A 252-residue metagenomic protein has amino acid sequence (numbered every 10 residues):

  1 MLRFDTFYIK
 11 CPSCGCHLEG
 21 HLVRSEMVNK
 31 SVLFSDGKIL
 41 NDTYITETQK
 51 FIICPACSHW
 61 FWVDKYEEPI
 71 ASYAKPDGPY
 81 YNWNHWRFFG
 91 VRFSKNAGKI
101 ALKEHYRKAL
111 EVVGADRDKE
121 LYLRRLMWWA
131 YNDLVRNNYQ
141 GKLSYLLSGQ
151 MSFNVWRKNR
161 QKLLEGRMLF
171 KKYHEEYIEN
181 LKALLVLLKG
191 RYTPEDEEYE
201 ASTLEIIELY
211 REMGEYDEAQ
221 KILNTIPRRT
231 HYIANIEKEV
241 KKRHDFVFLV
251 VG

Functional and structural regions predicted by a protein language model:
M1-H85: N-terminal cysteine/histidine-rich coordination modules
T6, Q49-I52, Y199-E205, G214: Short, well-structured alpha-helical interface segments that form or flank functional binding sites
K10, A56, D64, E68-A71 (+7 more regions): Short, glycine-biased loop/turn motifs at secondary-structure junctions and in low-complexity Ser/Thr/Pro-rich termini
G78-K172, E197-E212: Amphipathic alpha-helical repeat scaffolds of TPR domains
H105-A109, Y145-S152, F170-R191, E215-R229: Alpha-helical repeat scaffolds
Y192-Y199, R228-K242: Boundary/linker segments of alpha-helical solenoid repeat arrays
A201-E208, E212, I236-L249: "A position-specific structural signal for the A-helix of alpha-solenoid helical repeats
K221-N224, H231, K241-G252: Acidic, proline/glycine-rich low-complexity IDRs
